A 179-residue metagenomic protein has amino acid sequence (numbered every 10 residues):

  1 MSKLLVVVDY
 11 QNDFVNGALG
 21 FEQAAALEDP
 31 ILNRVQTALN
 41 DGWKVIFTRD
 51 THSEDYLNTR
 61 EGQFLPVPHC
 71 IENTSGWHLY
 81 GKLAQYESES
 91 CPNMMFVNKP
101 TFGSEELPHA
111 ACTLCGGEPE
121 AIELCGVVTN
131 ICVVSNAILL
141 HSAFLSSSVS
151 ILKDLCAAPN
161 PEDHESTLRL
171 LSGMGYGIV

Functional and structural regions predicted by a protein language model:
M1-M95, G116-G117, S150, P159 (+3 more regions): Active-site acidic carboxylates
I31-T37, V134-A143: Histidine-anchored nucleotide/phosphate-binding helix
W43, L145, Y176: Short phosphate-binding/catalytic loops that engage adenosine nucleotides
E87, A111, C115, A143-F144: Active-site catalytic pocket residues across diverse enzymes, especially alpha/beta-hydrolases
F96-S135, A157-V179: Conserved N-terminal glycine/acidic-rich loop preference
S142-I151: Acidic, Mg2+-coordinating phosphoryl-transfer loop and its flanking beta/alpha structural elements, shared across
